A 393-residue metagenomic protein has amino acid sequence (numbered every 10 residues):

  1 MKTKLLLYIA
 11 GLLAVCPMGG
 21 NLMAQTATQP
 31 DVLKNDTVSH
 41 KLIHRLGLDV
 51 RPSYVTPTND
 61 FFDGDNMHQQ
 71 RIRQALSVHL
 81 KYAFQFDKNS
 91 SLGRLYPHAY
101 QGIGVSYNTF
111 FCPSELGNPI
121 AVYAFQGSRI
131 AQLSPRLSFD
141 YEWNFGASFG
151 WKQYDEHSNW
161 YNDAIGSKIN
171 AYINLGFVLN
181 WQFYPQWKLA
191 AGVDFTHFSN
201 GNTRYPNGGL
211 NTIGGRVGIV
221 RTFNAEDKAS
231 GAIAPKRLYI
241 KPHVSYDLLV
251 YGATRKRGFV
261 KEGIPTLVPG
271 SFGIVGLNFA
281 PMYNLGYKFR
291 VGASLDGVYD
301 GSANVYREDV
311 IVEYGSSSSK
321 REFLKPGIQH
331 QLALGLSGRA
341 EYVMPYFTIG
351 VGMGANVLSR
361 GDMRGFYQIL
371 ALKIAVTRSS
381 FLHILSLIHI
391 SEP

Functional and structural regions predicted by a protein language model:
M1-R45, L137-F139, W181, P185-W187 (+2 more regions): Bacterial Sec-dependent N-terminal signal peptides
Q25-Q85, V220-N224, S230-M282: Short glycine/proline- and aromatic-enriched beta-strand/turn motifs that initiate or cap beta-hairpins
R45, H68-C112, A124, T266-K325 (+2 more regions): Glycine- and aromatic-enriched membrane insertion/assembly motifs of diderm outer-membrane and organelle channel
L46-V50, Q101-I103, Y141-F145, F177 (+8 more regions): Membrane-embedded beta-strand positions of outer-membrane beta-barrel proteins
T56, N89-S91, W181, P185-L189 (+4 more regions): Repeated loop/turn-to-beta-strand initiation elements of outer-membrane beta-barrel proteins
G64-H68, F110-P113, N159-I165, N200-N207 (+4 more regions): Extracellular loop and loop/strand-boundary signature of outer-membrane beta-barrel proteins
L80-Y82, A124-Q126, L175-F177, V217-I219 (+3 more regions): Membrane-embedded beta-strands of outer-membrane beta-barrel proteins, especially the hydrophobic/small aromatic
I388-P393: Conserved small/polar residues in nucleotide/adenosyl-binding loops
